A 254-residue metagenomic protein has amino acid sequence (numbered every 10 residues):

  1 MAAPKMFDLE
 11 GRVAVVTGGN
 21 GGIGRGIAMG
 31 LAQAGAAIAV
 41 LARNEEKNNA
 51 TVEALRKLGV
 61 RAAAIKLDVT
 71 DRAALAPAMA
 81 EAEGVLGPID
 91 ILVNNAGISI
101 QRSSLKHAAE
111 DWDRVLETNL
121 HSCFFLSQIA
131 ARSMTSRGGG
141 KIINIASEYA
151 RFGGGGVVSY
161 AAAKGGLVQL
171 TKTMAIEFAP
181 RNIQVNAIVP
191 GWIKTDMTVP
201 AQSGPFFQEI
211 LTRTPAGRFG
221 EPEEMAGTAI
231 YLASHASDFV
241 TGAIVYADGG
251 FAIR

Functional and structural regions predicted by a protein language model:
A2-M6, F152, I230, T241-R254: Short C-terminal tail/terminal secondary-structure segment of NAD(P)H-dependent dehydrogenase/reductase domains
V13, N20-G22: Conserved glycine-rich cofactor-binding loop
V93, A179, Q184, V240-G242: Short, small/polar-rich loop/turn modules that mediate ligand/substrate recognition or access, typified
S103-S104, A108-L116, I210: Substrate-binding pocket helix/loop in short-chain dehydrogenase/reductase
S127, A163, T171: Active-site helix of classical SDR
R132, I176-P180, D238: Alpha-helical segment proximal to the catalytic Tyr-Lys
S147: Residue(s) in the substrate-gating loop at a strand-loop-helix junction that position the organic substrate next
